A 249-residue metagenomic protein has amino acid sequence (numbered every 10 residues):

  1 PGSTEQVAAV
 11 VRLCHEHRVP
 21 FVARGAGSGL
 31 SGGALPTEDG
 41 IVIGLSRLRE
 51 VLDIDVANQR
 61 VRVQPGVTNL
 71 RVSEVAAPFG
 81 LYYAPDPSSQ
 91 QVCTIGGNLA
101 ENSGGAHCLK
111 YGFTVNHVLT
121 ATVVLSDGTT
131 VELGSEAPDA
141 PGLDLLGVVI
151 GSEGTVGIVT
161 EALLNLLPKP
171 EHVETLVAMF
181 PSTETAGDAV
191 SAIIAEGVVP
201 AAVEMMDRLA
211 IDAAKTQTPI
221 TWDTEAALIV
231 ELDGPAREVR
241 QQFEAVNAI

Functional and structural regions predicted by a protein language model:
P1-I249: Noncatalytic alpha-helical scaffold of FAD-dependent oxidoreductases
